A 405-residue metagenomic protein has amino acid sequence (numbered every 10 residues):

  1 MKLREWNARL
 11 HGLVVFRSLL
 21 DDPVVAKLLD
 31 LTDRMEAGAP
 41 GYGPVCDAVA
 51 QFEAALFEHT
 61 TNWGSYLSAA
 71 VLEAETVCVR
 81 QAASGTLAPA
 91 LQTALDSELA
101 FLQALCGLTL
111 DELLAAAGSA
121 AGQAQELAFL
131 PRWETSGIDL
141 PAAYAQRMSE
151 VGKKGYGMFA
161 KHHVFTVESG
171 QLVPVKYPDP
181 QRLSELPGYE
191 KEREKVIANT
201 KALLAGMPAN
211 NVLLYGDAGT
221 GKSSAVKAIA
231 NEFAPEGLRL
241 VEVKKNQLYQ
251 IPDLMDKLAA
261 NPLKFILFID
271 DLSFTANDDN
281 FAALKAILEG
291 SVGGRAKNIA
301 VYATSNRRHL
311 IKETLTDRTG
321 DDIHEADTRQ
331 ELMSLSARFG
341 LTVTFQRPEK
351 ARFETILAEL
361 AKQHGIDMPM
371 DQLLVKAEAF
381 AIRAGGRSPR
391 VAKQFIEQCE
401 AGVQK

Functional and structural regions predicted by a protein language model:
M1-P187: AAA+ P-loop ATPase mechanoenzymes
P178-V212: Pre-Walker A (pre-P-loop) alpha-helix and adjacent loop at the N terminus of AAA/AAA+ ATPase modules, a conserved
R193-I197, A234-F265, A276-A282: Short glycine-rich substrate-engagement loop in P-loop NTPases that contacts/grips substrate
N211-V241, L254-A259: Walker A/P-loop
V241, D321-M333, G340-E354: Conserved AAA+ ATPase "SRH/arginine-finger" region at the nucleotide-binding site
D256-A260, T275-D322, D327: Conserved catalytic/switch belt of AAA+ P-loop NTPases
D270-L272: Walker B catalytic acidic pair
Q346-K405: C-terminal alpha-helical "lid" subdomain
